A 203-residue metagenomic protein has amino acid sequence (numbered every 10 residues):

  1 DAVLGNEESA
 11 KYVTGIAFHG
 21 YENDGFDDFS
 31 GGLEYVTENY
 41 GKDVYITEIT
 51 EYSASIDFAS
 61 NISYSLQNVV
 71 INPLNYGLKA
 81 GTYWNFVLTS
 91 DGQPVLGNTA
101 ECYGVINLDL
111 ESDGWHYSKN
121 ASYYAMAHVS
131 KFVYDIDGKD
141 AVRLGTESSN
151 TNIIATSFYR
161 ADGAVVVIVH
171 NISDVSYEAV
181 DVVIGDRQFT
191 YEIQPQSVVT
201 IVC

Functional and structural regions predicted by a protein language model:
D1-V69, N75-Y76: Noncatalytic carbohydrate-binding groove/subsite architecture in carbohydrate-active enzymes
E8, G41, Y45, L74-N75 (+4 more regions): Hydrophobic alpha-helix feature that most strongly marks membrane-spanning transmembrane helices and their immediate
V13, G41, L78, Y103 (+4 more regions): Active-site lining segments that contact anionic ligands and/or coordinate catalytic metals
N23-F26, Y52-I56, L88-P94, D174-Y177 (+1 more regions): Flexible loop/turn segments at secondary-structure boundaries
S30-G32, F58-S60, D140-A141, A179-G185 (+1 more regions): Composition- and surface-driven signal marking solvent-exposed, interaction-prone regions in large proteins
I46-H128, R143-T146: Aromatic/acidic polysaccharide-binding cleft in carbohydrate-active enzymes
F132, G145-G185, Q196: Carbohydrate-binding surface patches
E192-C203: C-terminal beta-strand-rich structural cap/linker in extracellular carbohydrate-active enzymes
